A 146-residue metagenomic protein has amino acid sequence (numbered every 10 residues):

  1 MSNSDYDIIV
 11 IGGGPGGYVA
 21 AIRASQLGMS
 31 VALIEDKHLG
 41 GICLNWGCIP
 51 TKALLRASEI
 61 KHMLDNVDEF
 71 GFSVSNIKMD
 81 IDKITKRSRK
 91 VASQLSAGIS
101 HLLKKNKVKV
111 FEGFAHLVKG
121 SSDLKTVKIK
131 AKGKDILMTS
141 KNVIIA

Functional and structural regions predicted by a protein language model:
S2-D5, I22-M29, I34-A146: Glycine-rich flavin
S2-G14: Beta1/beta-strand and adjacent pyrophosphate-binding region of the FAD-binding site in flavoprotein oxidoreductases
G17: N-terminal Rossmann-fold NAD(P) dinucleotide-binding loop
